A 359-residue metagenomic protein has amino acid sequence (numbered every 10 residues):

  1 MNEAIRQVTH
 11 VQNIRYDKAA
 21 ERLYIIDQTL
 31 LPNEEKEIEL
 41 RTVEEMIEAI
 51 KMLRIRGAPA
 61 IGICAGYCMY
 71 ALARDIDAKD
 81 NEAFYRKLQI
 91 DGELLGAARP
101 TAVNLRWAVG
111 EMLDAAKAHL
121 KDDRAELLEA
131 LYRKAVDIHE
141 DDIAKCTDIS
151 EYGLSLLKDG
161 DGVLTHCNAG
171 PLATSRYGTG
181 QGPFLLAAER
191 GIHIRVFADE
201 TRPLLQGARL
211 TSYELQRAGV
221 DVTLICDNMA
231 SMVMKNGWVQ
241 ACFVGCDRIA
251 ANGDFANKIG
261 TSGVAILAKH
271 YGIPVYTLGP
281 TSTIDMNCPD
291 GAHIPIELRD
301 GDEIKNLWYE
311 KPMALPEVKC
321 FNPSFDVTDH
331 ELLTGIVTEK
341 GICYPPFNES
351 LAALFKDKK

Functional and structural regions predicted by a protein language model:
N2-E44, E48: Positively charged, low-complexity intrinsically disordered leader regions
T29-P32, T42-K51, Y132-V136, D161-N168 (+2 more regions): Glycine/charged-rich beta-loop-alpha catalytic/anionic-binding loops adjacent to active sites
P32-N33, P171-L172, I342-P345: Short, acidic Gly/Pro/Ser/Thr-rich loop/turn segments
E37-V43, G170-T174, A251-A256: Short, glycine-rich nucleotide/cofactor-binding loops
I38-R54, S155-V163, L307-E317: Short, hydrophobic/aliphatic alpha-helical segments
I47-I55, I61, G263-I266: Small-aliphatic-rich amphipathic alpha-helix that forms the alpha element of a beta-alpha
R54-I225: N-terminal active-site beta-alpha-beta segment that forms phosphate/nucleotide-binding and substrate-recognition loops
H193, E200-K359: Conserved phosphate- and dinucleotide-binding cores of soluble alpha/beta proteins, encompassing both enzyme active
